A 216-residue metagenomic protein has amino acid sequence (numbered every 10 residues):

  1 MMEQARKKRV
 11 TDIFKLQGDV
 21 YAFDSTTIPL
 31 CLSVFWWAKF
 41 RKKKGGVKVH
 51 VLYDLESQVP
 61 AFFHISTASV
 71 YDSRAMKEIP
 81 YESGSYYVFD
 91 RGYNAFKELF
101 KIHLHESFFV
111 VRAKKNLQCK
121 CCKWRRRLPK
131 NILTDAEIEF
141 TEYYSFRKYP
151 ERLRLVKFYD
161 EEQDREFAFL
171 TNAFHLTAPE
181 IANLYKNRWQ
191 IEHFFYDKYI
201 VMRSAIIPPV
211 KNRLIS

Functional and structural regions predicted by a protein language model:
M1, K8-W36, K42-S216: Single, function-defining residue in the core of a domain
